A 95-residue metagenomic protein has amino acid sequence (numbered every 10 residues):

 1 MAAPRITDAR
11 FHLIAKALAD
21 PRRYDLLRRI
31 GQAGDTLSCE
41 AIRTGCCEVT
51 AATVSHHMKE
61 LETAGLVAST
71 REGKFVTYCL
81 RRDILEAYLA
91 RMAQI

Functional and structural regions predicted by a protein language model:
M1-F11, R28-A33, R81-I95: Amphipathic alpha-helical dimerization/coiled-coil segments that flank or bridge DNA-binding/regulatory modules
M1-P4, A15-L18, G34, A64-G65: Short amphipathic alpha-helical segments, especially helix-boundary/capping motifs
P4, D8, L13, I42 (+1 more regions): Hydrophobic alpha-helical segments, principally membrane-spanning helices and signal/leader peptides
L13, D25, K59: Active-site phosphate/pyrophosphate-handling residues
K16-V49, E72, V76-I84: N-terminal helix-turn-helix DNA-binding core of bacterial DNA-binding proteins
E40-S69: Canonical helix-turn-helix DNA-binding module
E60-A93: Charged, amphipathic alpha-helical coiled-coil/dimerization segments
